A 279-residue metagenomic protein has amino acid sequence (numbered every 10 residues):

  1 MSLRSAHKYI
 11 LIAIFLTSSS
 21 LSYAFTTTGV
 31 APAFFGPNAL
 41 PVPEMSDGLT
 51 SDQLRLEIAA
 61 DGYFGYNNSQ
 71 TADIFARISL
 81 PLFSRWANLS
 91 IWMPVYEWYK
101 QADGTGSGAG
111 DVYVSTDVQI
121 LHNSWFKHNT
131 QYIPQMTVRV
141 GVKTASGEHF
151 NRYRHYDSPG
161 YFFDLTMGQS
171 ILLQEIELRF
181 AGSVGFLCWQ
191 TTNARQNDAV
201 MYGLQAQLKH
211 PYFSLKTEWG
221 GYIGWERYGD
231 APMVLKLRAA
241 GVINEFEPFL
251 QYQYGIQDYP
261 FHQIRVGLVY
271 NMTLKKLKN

Functional and structural regions predicted by a protein language model:
M1-G36, K275-N279: Cleavable N-terminal export/targeting peptides
A6-H7, Q205-Q207, L237-A240, K278-N279: Intrinsically disordered, low-complexity Ser/Thr/Pro-rich tracts
A24-S146, N151-L172, Q207-W225, D230-L237 (+4 more regions): Transmembrane beta-barrel domains of Gram-negative outer membranes and organellar outer membranes
H155-N197: Hydrophobic, aromatic-enriched interface-forming segments
R179-G224: A mid-sequence, solvent-exposed acidic-amphipathic segment
Q253-N279: C-terminal structured interaction module
